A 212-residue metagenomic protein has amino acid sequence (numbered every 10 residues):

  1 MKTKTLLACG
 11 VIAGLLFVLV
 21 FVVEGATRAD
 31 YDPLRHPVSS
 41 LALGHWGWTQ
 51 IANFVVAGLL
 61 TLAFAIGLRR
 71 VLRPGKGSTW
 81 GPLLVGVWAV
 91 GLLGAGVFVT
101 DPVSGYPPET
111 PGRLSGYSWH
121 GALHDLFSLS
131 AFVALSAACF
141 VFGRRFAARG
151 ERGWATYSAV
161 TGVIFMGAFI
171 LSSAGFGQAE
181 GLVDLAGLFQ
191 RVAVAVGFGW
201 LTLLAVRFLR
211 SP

Functional and structural regions predicted by a protein language model:
M1-S211: Hydrophobic, aromatic-enriched alpha-helical segments typical of multi-pass transmembrane helices
